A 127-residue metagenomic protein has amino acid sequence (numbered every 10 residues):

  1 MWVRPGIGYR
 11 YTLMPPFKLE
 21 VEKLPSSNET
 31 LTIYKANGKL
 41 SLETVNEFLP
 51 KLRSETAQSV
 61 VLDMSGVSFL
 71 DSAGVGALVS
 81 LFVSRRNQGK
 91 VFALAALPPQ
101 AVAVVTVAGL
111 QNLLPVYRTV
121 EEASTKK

Functional and structural regions predicted by a protein language model:
M1-L13: N-terminal amphipathic/basic-hydrophobic helices that include classical n-h-c signal peptides and signal-anchor
M1-V3, Y34, T106: N-terminal cationic amphipathic segment used for targeting or macromolecule association
R4-I7, L24, D63-S65: Localized chelating/binding microdomains that coordinate divalent metal ions or stabilize phosphate-bearing
L13-P50: STAS-typified acidic loop motif
K39-L114: Amphipathic alpha-helical interaction surfaces in cytosolic regulatory modules
P115-T119: Short acidic-hydrophobic, aromatic-tinged amphipathic segments that line or gate anion-handling sites
